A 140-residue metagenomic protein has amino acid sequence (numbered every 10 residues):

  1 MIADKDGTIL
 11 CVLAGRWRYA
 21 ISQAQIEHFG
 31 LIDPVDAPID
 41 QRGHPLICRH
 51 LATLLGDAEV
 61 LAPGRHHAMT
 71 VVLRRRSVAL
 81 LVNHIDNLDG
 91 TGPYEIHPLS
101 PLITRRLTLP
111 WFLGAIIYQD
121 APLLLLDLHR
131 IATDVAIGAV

Functional and structural regions predicted by a protein language model:
M1-V140: An acidic, low-aromatic, low-complexity terminal/linker signal
